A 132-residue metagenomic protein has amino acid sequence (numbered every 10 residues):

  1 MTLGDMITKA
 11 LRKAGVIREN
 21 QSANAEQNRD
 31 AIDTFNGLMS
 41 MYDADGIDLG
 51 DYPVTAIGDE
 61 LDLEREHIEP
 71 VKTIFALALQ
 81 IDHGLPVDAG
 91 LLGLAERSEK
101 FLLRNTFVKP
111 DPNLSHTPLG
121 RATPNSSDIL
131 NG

Functional and structural regions predicted by a protein language model:
M1-R65, R121-G132: Conserved short "hinge" loops at termini or chain/domain junctions
R12, V16-A31, T73-G132: Short loop/turn elements at secondary-structure junctions
L63-L77: C-terminal helix-loop subdomains that flank or include functional centers
